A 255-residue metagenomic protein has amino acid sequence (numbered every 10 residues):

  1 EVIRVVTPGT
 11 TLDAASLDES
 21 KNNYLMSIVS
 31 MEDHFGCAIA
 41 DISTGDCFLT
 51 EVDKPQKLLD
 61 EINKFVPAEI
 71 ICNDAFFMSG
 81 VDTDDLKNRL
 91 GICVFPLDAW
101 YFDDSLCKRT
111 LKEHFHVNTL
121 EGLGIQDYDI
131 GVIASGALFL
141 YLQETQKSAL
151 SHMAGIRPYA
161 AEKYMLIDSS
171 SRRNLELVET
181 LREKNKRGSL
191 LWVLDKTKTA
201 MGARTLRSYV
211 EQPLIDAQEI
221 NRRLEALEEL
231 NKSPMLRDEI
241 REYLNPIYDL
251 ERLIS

Functional and structural regions predicted by a protein language model:
E1-E229, E242-I254: Charged catalytic and DNA/RNA-contacting regions of genome-maintenance and nucleic-acid-processing enzymes
N231-I240: Amphipathic, charged alpha-helical scaffolds that flank and support histidine-based chemistry in signaling
